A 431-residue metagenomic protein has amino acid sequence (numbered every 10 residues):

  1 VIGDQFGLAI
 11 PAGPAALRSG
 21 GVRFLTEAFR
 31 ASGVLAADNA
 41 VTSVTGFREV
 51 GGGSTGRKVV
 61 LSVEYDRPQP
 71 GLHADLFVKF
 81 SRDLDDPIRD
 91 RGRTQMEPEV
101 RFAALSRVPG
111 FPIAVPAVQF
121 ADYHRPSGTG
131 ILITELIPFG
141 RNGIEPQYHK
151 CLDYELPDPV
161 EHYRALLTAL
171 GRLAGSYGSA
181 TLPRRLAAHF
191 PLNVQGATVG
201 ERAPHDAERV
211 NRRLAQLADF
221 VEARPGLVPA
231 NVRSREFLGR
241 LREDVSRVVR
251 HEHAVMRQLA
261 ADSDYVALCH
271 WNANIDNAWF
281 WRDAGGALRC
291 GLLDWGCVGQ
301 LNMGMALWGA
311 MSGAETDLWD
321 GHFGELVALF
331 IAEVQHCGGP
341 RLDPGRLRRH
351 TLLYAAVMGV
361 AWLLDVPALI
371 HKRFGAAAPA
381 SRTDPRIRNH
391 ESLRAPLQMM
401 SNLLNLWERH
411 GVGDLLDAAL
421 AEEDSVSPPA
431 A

Functional and structural regions predicted by a protein language model:
V1-I131, R250-H253, R257, W281-C290 (+1 more regions): Conserved NTP-binding catalytic cores of kinases and kinase-like/nucleotidyltransferase enzymes across multiple kinase
A36, F77, I133-H149, E243-V249 (+1 more regions): Active-site-adjacent bridging/hinge elements
V50-G51, P126, H162, A261 (+4 more regions): Secondary-structure capping and boundary motifs in well-ordered enzyme cores
P70-E97, L105-P204: ATP-binding pocket architecture of kinase catalytic cores
R101, L105, C297-G339, A356-R382 (+1 more regions): Active-site activation/catalytic loop segments of kinase-like enzymes and analogous catalytic loops in related
G143-H270, W281-G285, V412-A430: ATP-dependent phospho-/nucleotidyl transfer catalytic cores
T198-G200, A267, N274-G313: Catalytic activation segment of kinase domains across protein kinase-like and atypical kinase folds
L342, A361-A431: Helical subdomain adjoining the active site within ATP-dependent kinase catalytic cores
